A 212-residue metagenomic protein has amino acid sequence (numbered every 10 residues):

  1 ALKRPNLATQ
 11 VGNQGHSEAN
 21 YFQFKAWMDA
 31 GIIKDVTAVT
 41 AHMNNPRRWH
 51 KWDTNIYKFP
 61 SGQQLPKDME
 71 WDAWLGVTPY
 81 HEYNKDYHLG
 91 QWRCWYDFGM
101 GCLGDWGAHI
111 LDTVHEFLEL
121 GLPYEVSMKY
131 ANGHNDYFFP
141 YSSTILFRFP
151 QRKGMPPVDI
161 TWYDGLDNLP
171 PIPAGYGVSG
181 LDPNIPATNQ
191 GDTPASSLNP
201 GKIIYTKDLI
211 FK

Functional and structural regions predicted by a protein language model:
A1-S17, G31: Beta-strand-loop-alpha-helix segment that lines the small-molecule cofactor/substrate pocket of alpha/beta enzymes
F22-Q23, D29, D35, T40-K212: Contiguous beta-strand/loop segments that form the cofactor/metal-binding neighborhood of enzyme cores
